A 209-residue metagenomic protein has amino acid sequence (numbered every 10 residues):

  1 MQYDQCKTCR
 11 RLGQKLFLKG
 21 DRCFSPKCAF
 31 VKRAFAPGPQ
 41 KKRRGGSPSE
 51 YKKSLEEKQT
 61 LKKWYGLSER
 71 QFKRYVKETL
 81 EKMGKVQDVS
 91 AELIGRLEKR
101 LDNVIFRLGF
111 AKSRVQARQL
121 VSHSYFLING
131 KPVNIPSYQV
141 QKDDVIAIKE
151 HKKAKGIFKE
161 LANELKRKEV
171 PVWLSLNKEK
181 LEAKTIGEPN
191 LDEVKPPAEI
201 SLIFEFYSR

Functional and structural regions predicted by a protein language model:
M1-L108, K112, N134-R209: Ferredoxin-like alpha/beta domains used as RNA- or RNAP-binding modules
R107, S122-H123: Short, intrinsically disordered, mixed-charge
L120-V121, V140: Short, well-ordered loop/turn sites that connect or cap secondary structure elements
